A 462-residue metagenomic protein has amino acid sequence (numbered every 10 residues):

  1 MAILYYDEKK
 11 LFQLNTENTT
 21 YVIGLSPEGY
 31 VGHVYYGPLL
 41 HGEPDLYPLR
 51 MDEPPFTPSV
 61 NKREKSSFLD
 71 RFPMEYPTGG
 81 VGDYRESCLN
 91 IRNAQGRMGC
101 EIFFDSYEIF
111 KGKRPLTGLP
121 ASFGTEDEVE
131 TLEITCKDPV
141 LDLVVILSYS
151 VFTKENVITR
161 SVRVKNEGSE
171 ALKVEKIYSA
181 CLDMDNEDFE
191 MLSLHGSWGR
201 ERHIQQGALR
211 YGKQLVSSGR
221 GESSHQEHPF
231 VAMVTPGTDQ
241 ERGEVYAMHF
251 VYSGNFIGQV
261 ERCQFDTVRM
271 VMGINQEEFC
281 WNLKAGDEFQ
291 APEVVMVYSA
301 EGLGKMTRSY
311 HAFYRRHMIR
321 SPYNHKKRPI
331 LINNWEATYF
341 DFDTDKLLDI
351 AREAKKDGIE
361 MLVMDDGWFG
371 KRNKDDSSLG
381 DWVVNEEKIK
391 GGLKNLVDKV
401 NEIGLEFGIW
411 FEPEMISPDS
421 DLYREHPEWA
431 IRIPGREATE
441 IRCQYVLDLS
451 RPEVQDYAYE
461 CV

Functional and structural regions predicted by a protein language model:
M1-F12, T267-K284: Short acidic, Pro/Gly- and aromatic-enriched capping/linker segments at domain boundaries
K10-Q13, E17, V31-E261, E277-F279: Polysaccharide-binding surfaces and accessory modules of carbohydrate-active proteins
Q13-I23, G32-L40, P44-L46, D52-P73 (+4 more regions): N-terminal structural segment of carbohydrate-active enzymes
N18, V162, E175-Y178, E293 (+2 more regions): Glycine-rich, histidine-containing beta strand-loop boundary motifs that form or position
T20-Y21, V145, F289: Short, isolated positions in well-ordered beta-strands
R97-D105, W281-A300: Short Pro-Gly-centered flexible turn/kink motifs
F152, M296-P329: Terminal connector regions
Y323-C461: Aromatic-lined carbohydrate-binding/catalytic grooves of carbohydrate-active enzymes
